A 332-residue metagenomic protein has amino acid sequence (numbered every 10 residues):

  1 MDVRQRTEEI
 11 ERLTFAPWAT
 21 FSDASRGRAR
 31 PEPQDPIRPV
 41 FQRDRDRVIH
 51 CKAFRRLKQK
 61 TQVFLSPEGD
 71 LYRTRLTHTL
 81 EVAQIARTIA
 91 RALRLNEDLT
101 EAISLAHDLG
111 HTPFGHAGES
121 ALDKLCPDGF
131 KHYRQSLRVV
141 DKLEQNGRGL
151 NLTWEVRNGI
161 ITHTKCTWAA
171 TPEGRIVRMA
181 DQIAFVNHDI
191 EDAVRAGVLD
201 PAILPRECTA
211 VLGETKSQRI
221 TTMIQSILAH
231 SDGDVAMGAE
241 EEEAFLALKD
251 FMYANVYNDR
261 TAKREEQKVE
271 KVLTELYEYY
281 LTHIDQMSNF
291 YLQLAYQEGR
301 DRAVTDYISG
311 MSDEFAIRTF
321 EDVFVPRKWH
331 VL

Functional and structural regions predicted by a protein language model:
M1-T79, A83-I89, N96-E97, G118 (+1 more regions): Histidine-centered, transition-metal-coordinating active-site segments
L99-L125: Aspartate-rich (DDxxD/NDxxD/DxxxD) Mg2+/diphosphate-binding motifs and their adjoining helix-loop segments
